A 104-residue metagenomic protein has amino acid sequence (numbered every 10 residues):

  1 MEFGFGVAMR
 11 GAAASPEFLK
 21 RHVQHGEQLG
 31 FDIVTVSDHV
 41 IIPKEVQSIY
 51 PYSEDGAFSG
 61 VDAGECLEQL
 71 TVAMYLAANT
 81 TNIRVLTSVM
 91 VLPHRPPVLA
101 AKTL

Functional and structural regions predicted by a protein language model:
M1-N79: N-terminal beta1-alpha1-beta2 module of alpha/beta enzyme domains
S15-R21, P93-L104: Glycine-rich anion/phosphate-binding loops
T35-V36, R84-L86: Conserved beta-strand positions in the central sheet of alpha/beta enzyme cores
T80, T87-V89, L104: Generic hydrophobic/packing signal
V85-R95: Conserved strand-turn element in the central/C-terminal portion of the radical SAM core barrel that lines
